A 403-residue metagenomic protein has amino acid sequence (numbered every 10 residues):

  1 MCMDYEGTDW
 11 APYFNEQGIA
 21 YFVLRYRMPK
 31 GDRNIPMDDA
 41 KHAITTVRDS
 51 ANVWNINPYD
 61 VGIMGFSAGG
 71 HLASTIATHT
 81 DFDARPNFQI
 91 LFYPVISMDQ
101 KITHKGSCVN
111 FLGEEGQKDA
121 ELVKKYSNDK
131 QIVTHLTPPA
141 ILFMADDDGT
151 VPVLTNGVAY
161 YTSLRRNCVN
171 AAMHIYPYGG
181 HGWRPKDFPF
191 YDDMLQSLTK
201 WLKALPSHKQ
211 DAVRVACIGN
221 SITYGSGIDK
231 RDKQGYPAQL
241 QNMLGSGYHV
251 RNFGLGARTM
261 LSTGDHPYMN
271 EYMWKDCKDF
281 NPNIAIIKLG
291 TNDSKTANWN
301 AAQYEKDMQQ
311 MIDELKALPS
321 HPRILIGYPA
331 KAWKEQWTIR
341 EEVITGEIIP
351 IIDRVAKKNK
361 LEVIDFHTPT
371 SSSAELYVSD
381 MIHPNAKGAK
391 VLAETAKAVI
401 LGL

Functional and structural regions predicted by a protein language model:
C2-E6, A11, F22-P58, K186-D193: Catalytic nucleophile-loop/oxyanion-hole region of alpha/beta-hydrolase and closely related hydrolase-like folds
H42-S107, V123, N128: Primarily recognizes the serine-hydrolase "nucleophile elbow" in alpha/beta-hydrolase and SGNH/GDSL folds
K105, A212-A216, I222-Q309, W333 (+1 more regions): Conserved SGNH/GDSL esterase-like catalytic core that processes O-acyl groups on lipids and polysaccharides
I141-D148: Short beta-strand/loop motif that positions the catalytic acidic residue of the alpha/beta-hydrolase fold
G149-N156: Conserved alpha/beta-hydrolase "acid-adjacent" motif
V158-K209, D380, A386, A398-L403: C-terminal catalytic histidine-bearing segment of alpha/beta-hydrolase fold enzymes
W183-P185, I228, A330-L403: Catalytic His-Asp segment of secreted/periplasmic serine-dependent ester chemistry enzymes
K288-N292, D313-G346: Active-site segments of SGNH/GDSL-like serine hydrolases that catalyze O-acetyl group transfer/hydrolysis on lipids
